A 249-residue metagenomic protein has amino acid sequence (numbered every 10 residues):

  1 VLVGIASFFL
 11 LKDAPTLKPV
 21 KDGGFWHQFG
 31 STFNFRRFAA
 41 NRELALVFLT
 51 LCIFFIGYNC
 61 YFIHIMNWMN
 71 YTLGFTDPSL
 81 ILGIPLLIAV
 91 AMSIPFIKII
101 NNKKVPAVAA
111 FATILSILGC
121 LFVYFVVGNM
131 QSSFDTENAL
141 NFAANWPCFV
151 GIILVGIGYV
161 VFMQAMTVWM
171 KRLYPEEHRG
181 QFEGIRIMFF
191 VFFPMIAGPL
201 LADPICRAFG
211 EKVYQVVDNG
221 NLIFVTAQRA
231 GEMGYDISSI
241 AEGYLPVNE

Functional and structural regions predicted by a protein language model:
V1-P19: C-terminal membrane-cytosol helix-exit motif in multi-pass small-molecule transporters
D13-L49: Juxtamembrane intracellular "pre-TM" segments in multi-pass secondary transporters
I63-P78: Short amphipathic helix-loop junctions that connect adjacent transmembrane helices in Major Facilitator Superfamily/SLC
A91-V105, C206: Helix-to-loop junctions at the C-terminal end of transmembrane segments in multipass secondary transporters
N101-L115: Cytoplasmic membrane-interface "Motif A"-like loop-to-helix N-cap segments of 12-TM Major Facilitator Superfamily
L115-N141: C-terminal ends and interior cores of transmembrane alpha-helices in multi-pass membrane transporters/permeases
V161-P175: Intracellular juxtamembrane helix-capping segments at the cytosolic ends of symmetry-related transmembrane helices
E177-E211: A late C-terminal transmembrane helix in Major Facilitator Superfamily
